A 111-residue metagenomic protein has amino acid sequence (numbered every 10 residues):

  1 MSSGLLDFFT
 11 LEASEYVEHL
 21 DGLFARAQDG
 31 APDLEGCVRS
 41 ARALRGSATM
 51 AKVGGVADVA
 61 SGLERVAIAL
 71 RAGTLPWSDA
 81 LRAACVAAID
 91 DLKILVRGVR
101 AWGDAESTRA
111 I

Functional and structural regions predicted by a protein language model:
M1-S40: Long, amphipathic alpha-helical coiled-coil segments characteristic of histidine-phosphotransfer scaffolds
M1-T10, L75-I111: Structural secondary-structure packing elements that flank or coincide with functional cores
T10-L20, A60-L63, I89-L92: Hydrophobic faces of stable alpha-helices that mediate helix-helix packing
E18, A25, I68, R97-R100: Two-component transmitter module helix at the DHp-CA junction of histidine kinases
L23, A27, A51, V99-W102 (+1 more regions): Hydrophobic stripe of amphipathic alpha-helices that form coiled-coil interfaces
A31-P76, A84, D91, I111: Extended, amphipathic alpha-helices with heptad-repeat/coiled-coil or helix-bundle character that serve as
